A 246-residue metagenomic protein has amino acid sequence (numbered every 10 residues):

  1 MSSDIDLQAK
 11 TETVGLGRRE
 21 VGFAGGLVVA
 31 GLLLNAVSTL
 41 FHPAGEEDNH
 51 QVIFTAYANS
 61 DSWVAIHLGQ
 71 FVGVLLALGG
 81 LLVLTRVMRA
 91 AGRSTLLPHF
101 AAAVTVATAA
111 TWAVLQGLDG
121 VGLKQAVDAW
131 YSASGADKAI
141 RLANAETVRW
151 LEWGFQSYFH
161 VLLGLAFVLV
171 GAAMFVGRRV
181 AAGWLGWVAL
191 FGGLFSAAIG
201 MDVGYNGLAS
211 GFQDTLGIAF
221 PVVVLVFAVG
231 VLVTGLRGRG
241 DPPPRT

Functional and structural regions predicted by a protein language model:
S2-T246: Hydrophobic, aromatic-enriched alpha-helical segments typical of multi-pass transmembrane helices
